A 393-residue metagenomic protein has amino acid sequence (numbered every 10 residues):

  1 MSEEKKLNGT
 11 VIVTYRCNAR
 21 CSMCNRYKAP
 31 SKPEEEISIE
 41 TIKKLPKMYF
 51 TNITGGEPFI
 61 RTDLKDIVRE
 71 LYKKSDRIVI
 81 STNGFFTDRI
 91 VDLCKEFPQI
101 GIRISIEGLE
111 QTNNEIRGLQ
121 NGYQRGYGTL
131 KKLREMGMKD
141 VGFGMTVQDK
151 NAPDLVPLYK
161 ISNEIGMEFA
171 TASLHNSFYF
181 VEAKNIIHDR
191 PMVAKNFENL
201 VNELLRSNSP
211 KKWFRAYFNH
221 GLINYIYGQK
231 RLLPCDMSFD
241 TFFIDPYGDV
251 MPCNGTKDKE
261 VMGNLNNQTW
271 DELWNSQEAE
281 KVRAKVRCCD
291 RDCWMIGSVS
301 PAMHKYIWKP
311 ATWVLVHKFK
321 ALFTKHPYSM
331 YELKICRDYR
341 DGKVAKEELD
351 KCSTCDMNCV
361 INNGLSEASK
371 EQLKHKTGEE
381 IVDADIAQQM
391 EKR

Functional and structural regions predicted by a protein language model:
M1-I100, F178, D341-K343, E347 (+3 more regions): Conserved alpha-helical substructure of the radical SAM core
S2-K5, N254-R393: Flexible mid-to-C-terminal extensions adjoining Fe-S/redox cofactors in radical SAM and related proteins
T10-I12, N25, G55, S81 (+5 more regions): Short beta-strand segments
V13, I90, I104, F143 (+5 more regions): Generic structural signal for small/hydrophobic residues in well-ordered secondary structure, especially within
N18, K65, T87, L109-E110 (+2 more regions): Alpha-helix N-cap/helix-start and coil->helix boundary motif
M23, L64, I90-L93, I116 (+3 more regions): Short aromatic-enriched loop/helix-cap "lid" or pocket-rim segments at secondary-structure transitions that line
E35, E70, K74, I100-E107 (+6 more regions): Radical SAM enzyme [4Fe-4S]-AdoMet core and its adjacent flexible, acidic and glycine-rich loops/tails across
